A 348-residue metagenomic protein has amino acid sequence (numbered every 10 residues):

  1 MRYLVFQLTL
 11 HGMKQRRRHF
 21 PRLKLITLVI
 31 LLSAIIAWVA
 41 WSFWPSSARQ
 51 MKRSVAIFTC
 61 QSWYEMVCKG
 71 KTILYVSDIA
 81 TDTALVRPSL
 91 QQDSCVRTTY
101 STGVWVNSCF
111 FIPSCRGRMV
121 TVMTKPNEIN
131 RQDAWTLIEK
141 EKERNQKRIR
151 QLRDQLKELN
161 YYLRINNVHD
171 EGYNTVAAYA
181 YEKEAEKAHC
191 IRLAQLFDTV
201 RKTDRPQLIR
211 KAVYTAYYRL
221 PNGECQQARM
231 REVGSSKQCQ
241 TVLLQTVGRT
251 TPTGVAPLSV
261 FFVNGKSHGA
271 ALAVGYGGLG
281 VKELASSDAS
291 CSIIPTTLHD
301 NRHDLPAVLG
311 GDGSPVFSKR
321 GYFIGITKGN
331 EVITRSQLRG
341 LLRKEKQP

Functional and structural regions predicted by a protein language model:
M1-M13: N-terminal intrinsically disordered, acidic low-complexity segments at the extreme N-terminus
H11-L32: N-terminal Sec-pathway targeting helices
I35-S47: Membrane-interface motif at the C-terminal end of an N-terminal transmembrane signal
F43, Q92, T98, P221-C225 (+4 more regions): Flexible, gly/ser-rich surface segments that form the specificity/activation loops bordering the active-site cleft
W44, S54-K202, G313-F317, F323-E331: Catalytic histidine site
F111-N130, A178-H268: Conserved active-site neighborhood of the chymotrypsin/trypsin-like protease fold
Q347-P348: PDZ/PDZ-like groove recognition
